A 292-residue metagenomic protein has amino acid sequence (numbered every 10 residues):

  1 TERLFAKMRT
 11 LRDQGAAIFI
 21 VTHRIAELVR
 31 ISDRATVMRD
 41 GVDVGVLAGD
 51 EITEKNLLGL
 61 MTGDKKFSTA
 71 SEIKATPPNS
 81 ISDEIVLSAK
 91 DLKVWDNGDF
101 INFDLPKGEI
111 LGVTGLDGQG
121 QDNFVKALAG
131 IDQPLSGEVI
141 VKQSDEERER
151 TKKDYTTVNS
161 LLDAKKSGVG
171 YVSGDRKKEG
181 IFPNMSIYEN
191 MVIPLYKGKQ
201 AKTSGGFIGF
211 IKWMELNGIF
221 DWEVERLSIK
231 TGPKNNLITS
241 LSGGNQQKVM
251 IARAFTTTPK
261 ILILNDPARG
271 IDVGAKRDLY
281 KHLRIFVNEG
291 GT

Functional and structural regions predicted by a protein language model:
T1-T292: Glycine-rich phosphate-binding loops of nucleotide-dependent enzymes
